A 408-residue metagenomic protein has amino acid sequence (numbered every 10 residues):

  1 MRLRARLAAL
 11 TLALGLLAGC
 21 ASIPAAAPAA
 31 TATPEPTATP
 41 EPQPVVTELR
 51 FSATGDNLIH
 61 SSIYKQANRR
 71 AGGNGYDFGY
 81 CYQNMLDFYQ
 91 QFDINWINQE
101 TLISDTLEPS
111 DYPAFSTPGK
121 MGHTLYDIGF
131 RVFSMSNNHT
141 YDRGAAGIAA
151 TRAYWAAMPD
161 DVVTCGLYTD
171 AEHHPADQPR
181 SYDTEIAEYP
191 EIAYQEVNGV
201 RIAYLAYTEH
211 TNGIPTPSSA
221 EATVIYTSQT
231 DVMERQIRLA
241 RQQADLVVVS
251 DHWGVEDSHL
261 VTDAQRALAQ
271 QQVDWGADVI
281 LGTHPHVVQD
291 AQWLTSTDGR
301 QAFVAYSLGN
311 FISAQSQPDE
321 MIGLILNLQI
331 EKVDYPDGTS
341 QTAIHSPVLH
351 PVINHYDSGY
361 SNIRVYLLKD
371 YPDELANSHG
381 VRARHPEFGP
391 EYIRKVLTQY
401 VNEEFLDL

Functional and structural regions predicted by a protein language model:
M1-L10: Bacterial N-terminal signal peptides that target proteins for export
T11-A13, A67: Enrichment for repetitive, rod-forming helical segments
G15-G19: C-terminal motif of bacterial Sec signal peptides marking the signal peptidase cleavage site
A21-L408: Acidic, metal/ion-coordinating pockets
